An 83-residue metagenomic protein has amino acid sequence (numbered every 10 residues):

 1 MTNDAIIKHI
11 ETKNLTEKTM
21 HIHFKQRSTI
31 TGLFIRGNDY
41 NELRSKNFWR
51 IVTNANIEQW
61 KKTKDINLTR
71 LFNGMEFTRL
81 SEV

Functional and structural regions predicted by a protein language model:
T2-V83: Conserved RNA-binding domains used in RNP assembly and mRNA/RNA metabolism
